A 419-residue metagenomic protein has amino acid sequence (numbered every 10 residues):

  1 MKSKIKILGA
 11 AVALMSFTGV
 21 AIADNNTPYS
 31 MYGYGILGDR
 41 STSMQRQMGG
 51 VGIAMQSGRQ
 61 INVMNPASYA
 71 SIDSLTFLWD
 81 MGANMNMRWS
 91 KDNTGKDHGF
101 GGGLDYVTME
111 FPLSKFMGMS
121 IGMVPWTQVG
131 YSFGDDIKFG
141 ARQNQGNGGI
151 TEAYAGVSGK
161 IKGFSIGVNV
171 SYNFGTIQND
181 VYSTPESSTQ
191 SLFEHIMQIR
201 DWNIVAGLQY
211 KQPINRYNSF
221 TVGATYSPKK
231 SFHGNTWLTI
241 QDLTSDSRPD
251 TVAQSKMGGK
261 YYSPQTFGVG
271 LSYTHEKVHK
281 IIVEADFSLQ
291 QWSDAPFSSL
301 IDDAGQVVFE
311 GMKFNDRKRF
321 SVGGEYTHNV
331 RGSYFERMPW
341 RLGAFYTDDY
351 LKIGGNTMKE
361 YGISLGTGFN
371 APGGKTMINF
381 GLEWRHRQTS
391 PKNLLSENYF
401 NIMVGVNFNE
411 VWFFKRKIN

Functional and structural regions predicted by a protein language model:
M1-G9: Bacterial N-terminal signal peptides that target proteins for export
G9-F17: Bacterial N-terminal signal peptides
G19-A23: Sec/Tat signal peptide C-region and signal peptidase I cleavage site
D24-N419: Subset of outer-membrane beta-barrel
